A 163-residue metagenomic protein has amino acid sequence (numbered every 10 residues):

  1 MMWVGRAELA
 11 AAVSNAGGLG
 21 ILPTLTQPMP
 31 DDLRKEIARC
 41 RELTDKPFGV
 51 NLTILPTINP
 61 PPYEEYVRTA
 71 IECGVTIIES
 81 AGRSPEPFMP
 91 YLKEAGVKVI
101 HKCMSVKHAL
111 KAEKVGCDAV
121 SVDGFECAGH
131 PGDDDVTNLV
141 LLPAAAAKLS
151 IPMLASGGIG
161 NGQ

Functional and structural regions predicted by a protein language model:
M1-L154: Active-site entrance/lid segments in N-terminal catalytic domains of soluble metabolic enzymes
I151-Q163: Glycine-rich adenosine-cofactor-binding loop
